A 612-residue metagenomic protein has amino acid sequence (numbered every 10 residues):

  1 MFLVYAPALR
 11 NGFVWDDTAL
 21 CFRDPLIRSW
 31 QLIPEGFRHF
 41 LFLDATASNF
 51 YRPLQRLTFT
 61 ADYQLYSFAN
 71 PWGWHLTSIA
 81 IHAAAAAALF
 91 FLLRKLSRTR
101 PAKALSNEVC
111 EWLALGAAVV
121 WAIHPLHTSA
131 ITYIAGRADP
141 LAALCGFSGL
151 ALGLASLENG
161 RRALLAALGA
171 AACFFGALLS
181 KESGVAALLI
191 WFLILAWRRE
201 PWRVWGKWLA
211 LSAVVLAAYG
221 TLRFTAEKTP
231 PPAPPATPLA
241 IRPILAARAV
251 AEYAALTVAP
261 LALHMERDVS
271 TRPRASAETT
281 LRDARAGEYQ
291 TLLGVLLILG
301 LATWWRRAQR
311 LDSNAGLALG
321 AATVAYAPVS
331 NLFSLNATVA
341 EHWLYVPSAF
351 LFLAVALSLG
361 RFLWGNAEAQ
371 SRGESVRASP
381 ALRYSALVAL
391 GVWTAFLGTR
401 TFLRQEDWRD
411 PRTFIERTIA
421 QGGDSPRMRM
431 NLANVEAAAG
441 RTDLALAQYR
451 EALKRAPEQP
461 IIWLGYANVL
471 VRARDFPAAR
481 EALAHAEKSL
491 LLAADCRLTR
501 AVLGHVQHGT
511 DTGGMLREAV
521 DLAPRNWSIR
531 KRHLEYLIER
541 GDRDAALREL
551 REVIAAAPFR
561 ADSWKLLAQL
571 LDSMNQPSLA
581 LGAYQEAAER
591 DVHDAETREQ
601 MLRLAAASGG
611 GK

Functional and structural regions predicted by a protein language model:
M1-F476, L492-D495: Polytopic membrane enzymes that build or remodel cell-surface glycoconjugates and lipids
L281-G287, R377, L382, R412-K612: C-terminal luminal/periplasmic domains and tails of membrane-associated envelope-modifying transferases
